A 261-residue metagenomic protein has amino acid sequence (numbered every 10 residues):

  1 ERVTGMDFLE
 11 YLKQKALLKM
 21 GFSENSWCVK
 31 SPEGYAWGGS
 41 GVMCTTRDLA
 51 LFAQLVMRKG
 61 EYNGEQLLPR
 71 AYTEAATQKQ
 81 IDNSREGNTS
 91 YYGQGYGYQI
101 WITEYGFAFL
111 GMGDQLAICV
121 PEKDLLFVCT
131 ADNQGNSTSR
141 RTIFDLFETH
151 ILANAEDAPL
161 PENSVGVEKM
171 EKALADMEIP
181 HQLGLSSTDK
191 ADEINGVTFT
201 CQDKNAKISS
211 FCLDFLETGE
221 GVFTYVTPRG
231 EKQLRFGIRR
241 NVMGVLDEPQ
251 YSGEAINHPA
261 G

Functional and structural regions predicted by a protein language model:
E1-A16, D48-K59, D124-F127: Alpha-helical scaffold elements that line and support the substrate/ligand-binding pocket of soluble hydrolases
V3-G39: Active-site helix/loop module of the DD-peptidase/beta-lactamase fold, centered on the serine-lysine SxxK catalytic
S26, T73-T130: Active-site Gly/Thr loop motif
A36-W37, L110-D114, I208-S210: Short, surface-exposed coil-to-beta transition loops
T45-A50, Q54-V56, Y62-N83: A conserved catalytic-loop motif detector
G111-H181: Structured C-terminal helix/loop/strand segments within mature extracytoplasmic catalytic/sensor domains
S164-G261: Peripheral terminal and inter-domain segments
